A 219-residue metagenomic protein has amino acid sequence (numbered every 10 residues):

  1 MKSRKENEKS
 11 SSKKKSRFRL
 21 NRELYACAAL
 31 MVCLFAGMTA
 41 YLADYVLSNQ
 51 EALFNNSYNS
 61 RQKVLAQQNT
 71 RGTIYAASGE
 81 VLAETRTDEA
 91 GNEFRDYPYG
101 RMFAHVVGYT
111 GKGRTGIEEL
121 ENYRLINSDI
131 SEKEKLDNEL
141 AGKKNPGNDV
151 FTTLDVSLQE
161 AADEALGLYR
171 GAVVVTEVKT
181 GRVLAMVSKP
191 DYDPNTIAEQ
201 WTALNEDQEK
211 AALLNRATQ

Functional and structural regions predicted by a protein language model:
M1-T218: Periplasmic/cell-envelope proteins involved in peptidoglycan metabolism and beta-lactam response
